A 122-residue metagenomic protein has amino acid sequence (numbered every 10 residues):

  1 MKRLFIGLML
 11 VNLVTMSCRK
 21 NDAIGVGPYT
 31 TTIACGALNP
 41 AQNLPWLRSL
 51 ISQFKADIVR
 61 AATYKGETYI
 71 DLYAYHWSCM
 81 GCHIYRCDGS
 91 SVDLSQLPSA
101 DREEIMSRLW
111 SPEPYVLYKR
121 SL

Functional and structural regions predicted by a protein language model:
L4-N12: Sec-dependent N-terminal signal peptides
V14-S17: C-terminal motif of bacterial Sec signal peptides marking the signal peptidase cleavage site
R19-N21: Bacterial signal peptide processing site
A23-T32: Short, low-complexity, disordered segments immediately C-terminal to signal peptides in bacterial exported proteins
A34, P40-A41: Hydrophobic protein-protein interaction segments
A41-S90: Mature extracytoplasmic domains of secretory-pathway proteins
L94-L122: C-terminal partner/receptor-binding element of secreted or periplasmic proteins
